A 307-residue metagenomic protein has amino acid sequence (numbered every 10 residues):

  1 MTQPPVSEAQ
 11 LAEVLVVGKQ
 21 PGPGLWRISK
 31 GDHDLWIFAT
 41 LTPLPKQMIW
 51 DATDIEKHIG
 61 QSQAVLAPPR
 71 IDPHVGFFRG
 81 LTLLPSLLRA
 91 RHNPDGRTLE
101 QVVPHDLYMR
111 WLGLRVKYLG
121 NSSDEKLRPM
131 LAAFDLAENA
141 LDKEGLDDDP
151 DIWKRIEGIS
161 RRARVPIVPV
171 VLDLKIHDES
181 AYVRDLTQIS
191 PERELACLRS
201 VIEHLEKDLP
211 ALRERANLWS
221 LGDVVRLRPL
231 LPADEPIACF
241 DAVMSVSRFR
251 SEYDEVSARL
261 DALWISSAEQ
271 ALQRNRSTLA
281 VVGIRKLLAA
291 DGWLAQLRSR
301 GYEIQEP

Functional and structural regions predicted by a protein language model:
T2-E252: Structured, acidic catalytic/metal-binding patches in enzyme active sites
A242-P307: A cross-kingdom marker for long, charged
